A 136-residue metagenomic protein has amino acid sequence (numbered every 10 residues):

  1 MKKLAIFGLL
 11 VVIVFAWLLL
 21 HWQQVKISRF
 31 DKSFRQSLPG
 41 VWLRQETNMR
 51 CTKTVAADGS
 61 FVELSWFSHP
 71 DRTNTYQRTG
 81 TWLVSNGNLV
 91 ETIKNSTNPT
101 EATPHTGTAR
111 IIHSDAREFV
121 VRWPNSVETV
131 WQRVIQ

Functional and structural regions predicted by a protein language model:
M1-K2: Short, low-complexity patches enriched in S/T/P/G
A5-L19: Hydrophobic membrane-insertion alpha-helices, especially the h-region of bacterial N-terminal signal peptides
L18-R29, E46-T52, V90-Q136: Beta-sheet ligand-binding and adhesion/scaffold domains
K26-L43, T54: N-terminal helix-cap/turn-to-beta initiation motif at the start of protein domains
Q36-L43, D58-V62, G87-V90, D115-V120: Short, hydrophobic/aromatic-rich segments at coil-to-beta transitions
L38, A57, R78, S85 (+3 more regions): Residues that flank catalytic or metal-binding motifs in active/ligand-binding sites
N48-V90, S96: N-terminal glycine/threonine-rich, aromatic-flanked beta-hairpin/loop signature
